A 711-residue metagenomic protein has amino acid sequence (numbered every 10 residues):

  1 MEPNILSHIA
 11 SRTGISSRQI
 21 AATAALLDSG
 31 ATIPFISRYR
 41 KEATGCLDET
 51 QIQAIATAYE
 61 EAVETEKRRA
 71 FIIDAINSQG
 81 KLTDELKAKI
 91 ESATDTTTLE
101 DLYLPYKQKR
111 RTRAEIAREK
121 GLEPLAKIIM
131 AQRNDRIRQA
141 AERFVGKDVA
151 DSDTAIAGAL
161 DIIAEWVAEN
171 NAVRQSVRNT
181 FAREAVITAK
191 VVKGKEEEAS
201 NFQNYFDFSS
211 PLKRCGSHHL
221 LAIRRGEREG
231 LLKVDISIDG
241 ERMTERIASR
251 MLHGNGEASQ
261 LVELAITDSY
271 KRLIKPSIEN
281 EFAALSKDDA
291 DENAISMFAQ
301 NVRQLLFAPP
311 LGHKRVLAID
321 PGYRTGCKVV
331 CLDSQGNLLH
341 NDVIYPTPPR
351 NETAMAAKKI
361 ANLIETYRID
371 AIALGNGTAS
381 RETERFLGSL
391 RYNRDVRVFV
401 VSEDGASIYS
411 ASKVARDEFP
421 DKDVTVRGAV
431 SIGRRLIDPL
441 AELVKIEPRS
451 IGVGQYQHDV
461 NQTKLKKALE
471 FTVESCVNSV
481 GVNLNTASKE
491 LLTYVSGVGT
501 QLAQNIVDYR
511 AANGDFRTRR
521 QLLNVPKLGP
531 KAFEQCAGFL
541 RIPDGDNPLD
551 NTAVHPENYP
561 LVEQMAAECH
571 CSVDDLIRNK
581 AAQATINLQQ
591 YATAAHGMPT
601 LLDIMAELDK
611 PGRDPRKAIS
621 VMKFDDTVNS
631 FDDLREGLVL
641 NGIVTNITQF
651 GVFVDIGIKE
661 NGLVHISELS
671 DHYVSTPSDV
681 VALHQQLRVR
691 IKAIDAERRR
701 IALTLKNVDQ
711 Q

Functional and structural regions predicted by a protein language model:
G14-I15, P309-L311, E474-D508, D626-V664 (+1 more regions): C-terminal accessory/binding modules appended to enzymatic or scaffolding proteins
A25-D28, P105, I116-E119, A222-G226 (+14 more regions): Replace "in large, NTP-powered and nucleic-acid-processing enzymes" with "in large, NTP-powered factors and other
T32-I33, T44, D48-A150, S479-A618 (+4 more regions): Accessory alpha-helical DNA-binding modules that contact the DNA backbone or grooves
Q51-A54, E61, T65-A318, R324-D421 (+1 more regions): Duplex nucleic acid-engaging cores and interfaces of nucleic-acid transaction enzymes
T98, L102, F399, G405 (+2 more regions): Long, charge-rich intrinsically disordered scaffolds of nucleic-acid metabolism proteins
R143-D153, F208, I247-I274, I278 (+2 more regions): Low-complexity, acidic/Ser/Thr- and charged residue-rich accessory regions of DNA metabolism proteins
N179-V186, I319-Y323, G377-E382, V401-I408 (+5 more regions): A glycine-rich phosphate-binding loop feature that marks nucleotide/adenosyl-phosphate handling sites
E281-A299, S450-N483, Q589-E636: Long, charged amphipathic helices and adjacent flexible linkers at domain junctions
